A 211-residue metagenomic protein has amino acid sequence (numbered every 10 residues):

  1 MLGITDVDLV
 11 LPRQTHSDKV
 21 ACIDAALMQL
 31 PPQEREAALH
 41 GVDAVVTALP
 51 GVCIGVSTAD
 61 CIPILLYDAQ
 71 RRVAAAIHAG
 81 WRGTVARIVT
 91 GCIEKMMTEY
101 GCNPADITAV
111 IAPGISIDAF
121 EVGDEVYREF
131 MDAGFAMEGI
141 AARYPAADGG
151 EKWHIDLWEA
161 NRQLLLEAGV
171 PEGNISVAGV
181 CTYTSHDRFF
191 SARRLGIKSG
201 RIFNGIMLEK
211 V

Functional and structural regions predicted by a protein language model:
M1-V211: Active-site microenvironment for binding and transforming phosphate-containing groups
